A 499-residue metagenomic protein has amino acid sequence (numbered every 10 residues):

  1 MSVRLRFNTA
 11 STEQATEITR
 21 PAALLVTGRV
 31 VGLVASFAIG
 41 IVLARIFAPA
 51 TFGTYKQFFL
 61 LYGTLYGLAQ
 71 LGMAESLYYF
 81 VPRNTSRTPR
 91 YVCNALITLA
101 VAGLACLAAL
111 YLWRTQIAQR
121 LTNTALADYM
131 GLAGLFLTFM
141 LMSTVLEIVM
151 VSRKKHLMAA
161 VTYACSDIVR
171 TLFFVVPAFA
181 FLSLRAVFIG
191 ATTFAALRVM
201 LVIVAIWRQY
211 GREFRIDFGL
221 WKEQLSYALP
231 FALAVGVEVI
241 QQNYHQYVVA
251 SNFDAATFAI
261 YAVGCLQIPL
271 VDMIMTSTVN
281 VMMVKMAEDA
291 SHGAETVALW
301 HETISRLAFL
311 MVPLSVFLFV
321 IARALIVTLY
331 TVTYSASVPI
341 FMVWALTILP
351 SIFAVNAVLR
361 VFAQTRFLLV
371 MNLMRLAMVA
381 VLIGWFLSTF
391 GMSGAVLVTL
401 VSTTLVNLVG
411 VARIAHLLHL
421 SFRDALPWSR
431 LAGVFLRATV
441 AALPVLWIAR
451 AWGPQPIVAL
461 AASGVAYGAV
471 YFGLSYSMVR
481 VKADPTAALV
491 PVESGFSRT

Functional and structural regions predicted by a protein language model:
M1-S36, S86-P89, C93, L126 (+4 more regions): N-terminal membrane topogenesis motif
V3-L5, Q14-A74, T98, G103-Y111 (+8 more regions): Signature of the first transmembrane helix
V3-Q14, I18, L157, L184-R185 (+5 more regions): Interhelical loop/hinge segments that connect adjacent transmembrane helices in multipass membrane
P21-F37, V187-V202, I206, F218-E288 (+5 more regions): Transmembrane helical elements of multi-pass membrane transporters/channels
S36, I41, A69-S86, V151-S152 (+3 more regions): Helix-loop junctions and terminal segments of transmembrane helices in multi-pass membrane transport/translocation
F80-R83, F139-T162, A345-M374: Membrane-interface junctions at transmembrane-helix termini in multi-pass inner-membrane proteins
A127, G131, A160-R208, Y227 (+3 more regions): Hydrophobic alpha-helical transmembrane segments
M374-M378, W428-A483, V490-P491, F496: Transmembrane alpha-helical segments of multi-pass transport proteins
